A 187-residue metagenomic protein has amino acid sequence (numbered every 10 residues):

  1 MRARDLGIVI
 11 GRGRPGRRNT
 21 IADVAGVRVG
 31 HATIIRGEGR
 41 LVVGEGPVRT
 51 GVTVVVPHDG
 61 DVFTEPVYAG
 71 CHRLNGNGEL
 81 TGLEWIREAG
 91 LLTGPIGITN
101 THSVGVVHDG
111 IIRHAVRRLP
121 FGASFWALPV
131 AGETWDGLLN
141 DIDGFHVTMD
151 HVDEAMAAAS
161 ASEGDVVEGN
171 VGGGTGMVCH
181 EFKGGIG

Functional and structural regions predicted by a protein language model:
M1-I186: Alpha/propeptide regions of enzymes that mature by internal proteolysis
